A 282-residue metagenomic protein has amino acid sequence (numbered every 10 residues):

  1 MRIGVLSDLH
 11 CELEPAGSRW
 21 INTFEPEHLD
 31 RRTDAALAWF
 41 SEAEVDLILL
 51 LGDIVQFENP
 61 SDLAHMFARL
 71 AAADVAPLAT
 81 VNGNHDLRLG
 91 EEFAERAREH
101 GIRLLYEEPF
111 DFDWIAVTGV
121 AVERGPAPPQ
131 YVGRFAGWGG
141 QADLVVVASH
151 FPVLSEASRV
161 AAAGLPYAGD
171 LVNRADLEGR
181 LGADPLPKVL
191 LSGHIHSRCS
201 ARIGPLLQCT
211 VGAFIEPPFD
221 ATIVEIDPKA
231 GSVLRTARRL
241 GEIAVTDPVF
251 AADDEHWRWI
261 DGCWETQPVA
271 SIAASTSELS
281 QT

Functional and structural regions predicted by a protein language model:
M1-A64, Q141, T282: N-terminal active-site segment of His-dependent metallophosphoesterases
M1-V5, P109-G119, G139-V146, R202-Q208: Beta-strand-turn-beta hairpins that frame and shape the catalytic cleft of phosphate-ester-processing enzymes
D8, I48, D53, M66 (+6 more regions): Divalent metal-coordination and catalytic microenvironments
H10-P15, Q56-P60, N84-E92, E108-D111 (+4 more regions): Active-site environment of divalent metal-dependent phosphoester hydrolases
H28, E42-E44, V147, P187 (+2 more regions): A structural signal for the main folded, soluble domain(s) of proteins
A35-L47, G125-P205, I260-L279: His/acidic metal-ligating clusters that form di-metal
P60, A64-G137, R180, I223: Extended active-site neighborhood of metal-dependent phosphoesterases/phosphodiesterases
R198-T282: Binuclear metal-dependent phosphoesterase catalytic core
